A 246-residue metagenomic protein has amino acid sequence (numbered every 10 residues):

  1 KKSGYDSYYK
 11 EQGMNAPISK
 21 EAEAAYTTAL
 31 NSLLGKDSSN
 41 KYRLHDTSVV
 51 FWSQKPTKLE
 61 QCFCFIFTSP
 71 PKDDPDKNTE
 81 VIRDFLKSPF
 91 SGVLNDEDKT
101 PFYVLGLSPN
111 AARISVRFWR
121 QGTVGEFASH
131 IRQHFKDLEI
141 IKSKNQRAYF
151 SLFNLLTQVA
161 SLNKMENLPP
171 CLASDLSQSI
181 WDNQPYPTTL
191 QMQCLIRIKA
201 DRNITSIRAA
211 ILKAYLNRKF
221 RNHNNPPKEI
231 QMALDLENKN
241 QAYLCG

Functional and structural regions predicted by a protein language model:
K2-G246: Extended alpha-helical scaffolding segments
